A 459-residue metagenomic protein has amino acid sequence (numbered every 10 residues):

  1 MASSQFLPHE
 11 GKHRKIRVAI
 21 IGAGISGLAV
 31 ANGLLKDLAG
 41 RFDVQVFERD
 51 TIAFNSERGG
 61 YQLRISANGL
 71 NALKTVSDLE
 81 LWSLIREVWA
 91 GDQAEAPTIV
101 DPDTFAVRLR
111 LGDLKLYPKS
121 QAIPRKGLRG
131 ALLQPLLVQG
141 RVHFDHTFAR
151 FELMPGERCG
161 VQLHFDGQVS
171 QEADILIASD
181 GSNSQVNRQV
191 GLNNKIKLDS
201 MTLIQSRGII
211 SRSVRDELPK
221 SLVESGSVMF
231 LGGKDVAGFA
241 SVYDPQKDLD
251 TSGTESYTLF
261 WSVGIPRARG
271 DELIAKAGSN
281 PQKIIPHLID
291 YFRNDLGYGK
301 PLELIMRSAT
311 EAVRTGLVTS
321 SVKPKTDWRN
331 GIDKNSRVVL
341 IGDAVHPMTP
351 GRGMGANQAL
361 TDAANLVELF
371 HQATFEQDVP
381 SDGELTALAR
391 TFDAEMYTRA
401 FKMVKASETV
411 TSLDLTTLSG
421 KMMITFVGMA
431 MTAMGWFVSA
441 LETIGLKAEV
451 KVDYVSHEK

Functional and structural regions predicted by a protein language model:
A2-R17, L35, S66-L192, I196-I209: Conserved N-terminal helical subregion
S3-R14, A96-R110, R352-G353, E368-K459: C-terminal helical "tail/cap" subdomain of flavin- and related membrane-associated enzymes
V18-I20, V44: Conserved hydrophobic helix-helix packing surfaces used for dimerization/oligomerization
I20-G33, I177-A178, I204, E311-S407: Conserved mid-domain beta->alpha element of the FAD-binding
S26, V30, I52, N183: Conserved Rossmann-like nucleotide-cofactor binding loop
L35-R58: Glycine-rich FAD pyrophosphate-binding loop
T51-A72: Conserved N-terminal glycine-rich FAD pyrophosphate-binding loop of Rossmann-like flavoproteins
Q134-P135, Q139, H143-T310: Conserved FAD-binding catalytic core of PHBH/FMO-like flavoproteins
